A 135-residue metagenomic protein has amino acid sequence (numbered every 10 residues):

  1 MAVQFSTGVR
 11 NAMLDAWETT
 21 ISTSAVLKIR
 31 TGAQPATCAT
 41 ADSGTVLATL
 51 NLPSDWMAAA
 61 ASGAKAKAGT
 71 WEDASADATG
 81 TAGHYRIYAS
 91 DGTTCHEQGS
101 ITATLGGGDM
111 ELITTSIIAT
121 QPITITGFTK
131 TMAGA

Functional and structural regions predicted by a protein language model:
M1-Y85, S90-A135: Small cysteine-rich, disulfide-bonded extracellular modules of the LU/uPAR three-finger superfamily and closely related
